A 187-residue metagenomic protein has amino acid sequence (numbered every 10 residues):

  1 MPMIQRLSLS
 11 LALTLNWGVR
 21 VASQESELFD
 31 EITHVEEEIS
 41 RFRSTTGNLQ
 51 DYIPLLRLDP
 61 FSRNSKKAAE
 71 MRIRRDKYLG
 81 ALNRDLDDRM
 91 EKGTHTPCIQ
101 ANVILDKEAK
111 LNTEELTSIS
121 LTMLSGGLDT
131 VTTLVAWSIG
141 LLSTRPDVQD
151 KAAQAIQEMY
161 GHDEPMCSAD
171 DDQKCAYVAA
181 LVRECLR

Functional and structural regions predicted by a protein language model:
M1-V135, K151: Cytochrome P450 heme-thiolate monooxygenase catalytic core
D30-E38, T94-N102, L141-R187: Cytochrome P450 I-helix active-site segment
